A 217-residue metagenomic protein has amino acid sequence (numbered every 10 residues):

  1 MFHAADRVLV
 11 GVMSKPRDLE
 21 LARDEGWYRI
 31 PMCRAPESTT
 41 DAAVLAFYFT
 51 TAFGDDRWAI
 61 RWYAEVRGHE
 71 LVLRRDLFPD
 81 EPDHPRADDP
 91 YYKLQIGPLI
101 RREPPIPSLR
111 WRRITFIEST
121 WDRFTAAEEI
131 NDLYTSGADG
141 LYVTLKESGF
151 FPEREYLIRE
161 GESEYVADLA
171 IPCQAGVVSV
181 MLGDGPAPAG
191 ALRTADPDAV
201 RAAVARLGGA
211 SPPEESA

Functional and structural regions predicted by a protein language model:
M1-E164, P172, A205, P212-A217: Structured alpha/beta reader/binder surfaces that contact nucleic acids or chromatin modification marks
E164-P188: Active-site beta-strand-loop-beta-strand hairpin of nuclease catalytic cores that positions key catalytic residues
D184-A217: Basic, glycine-rich
